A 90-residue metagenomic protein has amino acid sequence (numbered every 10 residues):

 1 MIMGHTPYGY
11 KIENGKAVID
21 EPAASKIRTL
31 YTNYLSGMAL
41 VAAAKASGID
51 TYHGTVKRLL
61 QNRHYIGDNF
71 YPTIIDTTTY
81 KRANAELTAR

Functional and structural regions predicted by a protein language model:
M1-R90: Conserved catalytic breakage-reunion loop centered on the nucleophilic residue
